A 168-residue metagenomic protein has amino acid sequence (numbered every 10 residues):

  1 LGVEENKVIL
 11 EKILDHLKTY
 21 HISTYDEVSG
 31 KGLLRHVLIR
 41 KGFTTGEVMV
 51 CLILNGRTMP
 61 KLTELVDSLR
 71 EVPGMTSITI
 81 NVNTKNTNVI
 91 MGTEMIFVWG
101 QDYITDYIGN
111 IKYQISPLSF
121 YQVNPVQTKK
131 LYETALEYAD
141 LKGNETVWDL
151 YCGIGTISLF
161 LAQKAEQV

Functional and structural regions predicted by a protein language model:
L1-V168: Accessory RNA-recognition modules of RNA-modification enzymes
